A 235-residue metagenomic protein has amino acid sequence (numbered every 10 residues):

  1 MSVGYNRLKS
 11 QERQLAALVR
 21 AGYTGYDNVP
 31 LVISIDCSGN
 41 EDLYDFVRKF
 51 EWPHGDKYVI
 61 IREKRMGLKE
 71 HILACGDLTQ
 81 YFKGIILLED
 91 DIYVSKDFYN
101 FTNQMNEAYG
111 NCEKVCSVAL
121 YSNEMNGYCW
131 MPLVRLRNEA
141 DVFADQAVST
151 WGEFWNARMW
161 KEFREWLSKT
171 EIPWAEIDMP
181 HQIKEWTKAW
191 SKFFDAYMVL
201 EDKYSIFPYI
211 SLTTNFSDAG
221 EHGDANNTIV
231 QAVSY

Functional and structural regions predicted by a protein language model:
M1-R7: A conserved hydrophobic helix/loop-capping motif in glycosyltransferases and polysaccharide synthases
R7-G22: Short, well-formed alpha-helical segments that are part of the catalytic scaffolds of diverse glycosyltransferases
E12-R13, T170-Y235: C-terminal catalytic/acceptor-binding lobe
V19-I60: Acidic donor-binding segment of Leloir-type glycosyltransferases
E63-H71: A short, glycine-/small-residue-rich helix N-cap motif at loop->alpha-helix starts within glycosyltransferase
L73-G84: Active-site nucleotide-sugar/metal-binding loop of Leloir-type enzymes
F82-Y93: Short beta-strand-to-loop acidic/aromatic patch adjacent to the donor-nucleotide binding site
D97-N138, R158: Conserved donor NDP-sugar-binding/catalytic core segment of glycosyltransferases
